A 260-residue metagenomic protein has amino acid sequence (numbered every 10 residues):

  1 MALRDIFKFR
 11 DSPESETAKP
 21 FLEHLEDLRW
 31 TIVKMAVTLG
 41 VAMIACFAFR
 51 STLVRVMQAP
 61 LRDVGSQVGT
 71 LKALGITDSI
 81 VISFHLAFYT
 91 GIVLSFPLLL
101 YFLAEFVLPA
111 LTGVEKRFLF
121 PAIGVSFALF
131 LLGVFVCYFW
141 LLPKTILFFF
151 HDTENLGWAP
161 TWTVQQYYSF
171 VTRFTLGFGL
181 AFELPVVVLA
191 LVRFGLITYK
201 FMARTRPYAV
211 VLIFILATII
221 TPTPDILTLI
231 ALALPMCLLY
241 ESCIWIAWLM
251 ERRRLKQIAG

Functional and structural regions predicted by a protein language model:
M1-G260: Membrane topogenic/interface segments and analogous intrinsically disordered interaction regions
